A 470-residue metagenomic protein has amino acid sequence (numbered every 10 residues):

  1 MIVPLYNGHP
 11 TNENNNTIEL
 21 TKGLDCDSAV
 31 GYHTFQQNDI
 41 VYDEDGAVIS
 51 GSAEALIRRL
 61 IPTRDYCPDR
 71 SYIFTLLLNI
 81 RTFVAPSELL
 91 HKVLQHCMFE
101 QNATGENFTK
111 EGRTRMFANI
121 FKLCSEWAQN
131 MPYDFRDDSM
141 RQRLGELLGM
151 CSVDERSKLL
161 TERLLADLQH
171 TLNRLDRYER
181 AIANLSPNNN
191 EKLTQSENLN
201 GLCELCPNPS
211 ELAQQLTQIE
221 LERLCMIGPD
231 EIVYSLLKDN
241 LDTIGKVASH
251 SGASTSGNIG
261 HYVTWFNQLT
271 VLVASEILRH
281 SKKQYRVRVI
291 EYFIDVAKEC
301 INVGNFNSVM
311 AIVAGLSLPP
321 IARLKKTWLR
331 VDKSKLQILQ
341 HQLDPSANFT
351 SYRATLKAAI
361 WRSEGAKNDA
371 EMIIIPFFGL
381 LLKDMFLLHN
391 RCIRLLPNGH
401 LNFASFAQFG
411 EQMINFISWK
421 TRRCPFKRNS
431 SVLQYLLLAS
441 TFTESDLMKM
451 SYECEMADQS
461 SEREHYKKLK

Functional and structural regions predicted by a protein language model:
M1-N14, I18-L20, S157-A166, H170 (+8 more regions): Intrinsically disordered, proline- and charge-rich regulatory regions of large eukaryotic scaffolds/adaptors
I2-S139, L224, E231-L236, T243-C300 (+2 more regions): Alpha-helical solenoid scaffolds in large eukaryotic transport, assembly, and signaling factors
P86, F99, N130, D154 (+3 more regions): Alpha-solenoid helical repeat scaffolds
H96-C97, R136-V153, L164-A166, R330-Q337: Alpha-helical scaffold repeats of the Armadillo/HEAT/TPR superfamily
G112, N119, F135, L148-C151 (+1 more regions): Chromatin/DNA-recognition segments of nuclear transcriptional regulators
A128-F135, E155, L159, I301-G304 (+3 more regions): Long, hydrophobic, amphipathic alpha-helical segments used as structural scaffolds
Q142, E146, M150, E155 (+2 more regions): Internal, well-ordered domain-core segments that constitute the primary functional module of diverse proteins
